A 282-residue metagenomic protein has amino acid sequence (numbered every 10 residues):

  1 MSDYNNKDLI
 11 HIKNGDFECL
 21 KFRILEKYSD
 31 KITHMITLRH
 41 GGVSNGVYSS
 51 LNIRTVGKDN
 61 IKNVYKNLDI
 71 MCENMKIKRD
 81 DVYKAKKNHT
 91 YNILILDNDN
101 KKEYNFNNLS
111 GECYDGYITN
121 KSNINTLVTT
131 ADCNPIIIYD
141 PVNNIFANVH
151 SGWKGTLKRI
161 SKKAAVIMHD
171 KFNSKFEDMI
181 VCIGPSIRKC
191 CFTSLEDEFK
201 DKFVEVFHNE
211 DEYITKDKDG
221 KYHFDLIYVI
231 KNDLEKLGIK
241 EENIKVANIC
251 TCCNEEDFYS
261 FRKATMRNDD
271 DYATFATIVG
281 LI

Functional and structural regions predicted by a protein language model:
M1-I282: Active-site microenvironment for binding and transforming phosphate-containing groups
